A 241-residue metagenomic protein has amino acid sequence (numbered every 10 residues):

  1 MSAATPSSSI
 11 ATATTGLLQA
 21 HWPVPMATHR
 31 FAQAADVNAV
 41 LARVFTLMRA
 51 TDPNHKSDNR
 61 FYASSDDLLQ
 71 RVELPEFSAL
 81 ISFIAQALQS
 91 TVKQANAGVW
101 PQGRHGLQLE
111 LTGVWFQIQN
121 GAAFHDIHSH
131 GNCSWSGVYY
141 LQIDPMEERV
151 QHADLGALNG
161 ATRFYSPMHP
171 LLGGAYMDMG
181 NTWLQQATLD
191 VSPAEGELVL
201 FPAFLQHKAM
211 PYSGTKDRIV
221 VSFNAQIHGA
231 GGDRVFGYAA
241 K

Functional and structural regions predicted by a protein language model:
A3-G103, F124, Y238: Non-heme Fe(II)/2-oxoglutarate
Q19-H21, G106-Q108, S129-C133, D154-G156 (+1 more regions): A generic structural micro-feature
P53-H55, M168-P170, K241: Short, cationic low-complexity segments
A95-G121: Hydrophobic beta-strand-centered segment that forms part of the acyl-chain substrate-binding groove
G113-L198, G231-G237: Catalytic core of non-heme Fe(II) oxygenases with the double-stranded beta-helix
H125-H128, H207-G214: Short beta-strand His + acidic residue motifs that chelate non-heme Fe in jelly-roll/DSBH and cupin folds
S136-Y139, T215-G231: A short hydrophobic beta-strand segment most commonly corresponding to one strand of the jelly-roll/cupin
